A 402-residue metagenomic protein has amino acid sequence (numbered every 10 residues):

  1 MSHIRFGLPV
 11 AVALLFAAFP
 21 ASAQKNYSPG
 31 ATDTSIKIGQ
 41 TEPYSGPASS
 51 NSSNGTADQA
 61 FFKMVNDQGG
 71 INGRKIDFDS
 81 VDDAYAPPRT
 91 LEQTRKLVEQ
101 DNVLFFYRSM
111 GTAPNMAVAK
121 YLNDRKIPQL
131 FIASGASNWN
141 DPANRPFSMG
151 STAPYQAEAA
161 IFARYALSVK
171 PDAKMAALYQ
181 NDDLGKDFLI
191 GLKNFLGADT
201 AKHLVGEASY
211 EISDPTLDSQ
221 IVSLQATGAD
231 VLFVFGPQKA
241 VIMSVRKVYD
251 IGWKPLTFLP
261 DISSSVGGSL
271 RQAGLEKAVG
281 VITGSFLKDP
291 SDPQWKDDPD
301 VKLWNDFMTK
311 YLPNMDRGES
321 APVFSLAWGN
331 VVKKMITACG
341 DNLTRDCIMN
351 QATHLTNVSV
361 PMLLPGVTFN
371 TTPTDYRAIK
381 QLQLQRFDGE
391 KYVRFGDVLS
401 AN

Functional and structural regions predicted by a protein language model:
M1-P9: Bacterial N-terminal signal peptides that target proteins for export
A18-P20: N-terminal signal peptide c-region/cleavage motif recognized by signal peptidases
Q24-Y27, S35, S50-T56, K63 (+4 more regions): Beta-alpha junction/loop-to-helix N-cap segments that form part of ligand/metal-binding clefts
N26-S35, G39-Q59, V81-P88, M110-G111 (+4 more regions): Extracytoplasmic "Venus flytrap"
P88-E92, S137-N140, R145-G252, Q294-P299: Extracellular/periplasmic Venus flytrap/periplasmic-binding protein
L97-M110, L130-I132, K174-Y179, G228-Q238 (+3 more regions): Periplasmic-binding protein-like
V248-L326, V398-S400: Extracellular/periplasmic periplasmic-binding protein-like sensory domains
K310-V323, K333-K391: Segments of small-molecule ligand-sensing domains
